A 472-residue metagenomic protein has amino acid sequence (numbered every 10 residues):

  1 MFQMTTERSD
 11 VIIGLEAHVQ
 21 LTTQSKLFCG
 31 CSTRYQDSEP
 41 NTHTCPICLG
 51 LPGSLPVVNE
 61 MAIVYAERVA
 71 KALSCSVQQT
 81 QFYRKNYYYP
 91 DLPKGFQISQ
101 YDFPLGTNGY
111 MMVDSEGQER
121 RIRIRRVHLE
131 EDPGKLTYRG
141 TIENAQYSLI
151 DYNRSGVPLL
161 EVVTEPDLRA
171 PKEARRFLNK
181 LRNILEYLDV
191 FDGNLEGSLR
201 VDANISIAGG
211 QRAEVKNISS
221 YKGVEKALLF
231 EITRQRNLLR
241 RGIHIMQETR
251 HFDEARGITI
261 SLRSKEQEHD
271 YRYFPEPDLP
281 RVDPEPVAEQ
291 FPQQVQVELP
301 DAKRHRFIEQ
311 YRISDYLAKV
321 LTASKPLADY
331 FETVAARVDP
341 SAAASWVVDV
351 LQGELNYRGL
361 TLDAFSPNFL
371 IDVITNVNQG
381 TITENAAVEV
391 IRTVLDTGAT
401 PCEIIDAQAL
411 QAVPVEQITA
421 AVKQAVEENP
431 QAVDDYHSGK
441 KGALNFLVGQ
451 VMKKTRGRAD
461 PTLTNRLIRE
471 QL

Functional and structural regions predicted by a protein language model:
F2-E298, E309, D315, R337-P340 (+1 more regions): Basic, nucleic-acid-interacting segments
T22, T233, V348-N356, T375 (+4 more regions): Amphipathic alpha-helical core segments of compact helical bundles
G197-G209, I308-Y330, P340-Y357, N376 (+2 more regions): Core structural elements
A288-V295, A302, E332-R337, L370-I382: Extended, non-catalytic structural segments that build the interaction scaffolds of large macromolecular assemblies
R312, V334-A343, Q379-I382, S438-G442: Structural motif
A323-V338, V350-Y357, A364-V373, A425-D435: Short amphipathic alpha-helical segments and their helix-coil junctions
L362-D372, E384-K453: Strongly charged, low-complexity linkers/loops
